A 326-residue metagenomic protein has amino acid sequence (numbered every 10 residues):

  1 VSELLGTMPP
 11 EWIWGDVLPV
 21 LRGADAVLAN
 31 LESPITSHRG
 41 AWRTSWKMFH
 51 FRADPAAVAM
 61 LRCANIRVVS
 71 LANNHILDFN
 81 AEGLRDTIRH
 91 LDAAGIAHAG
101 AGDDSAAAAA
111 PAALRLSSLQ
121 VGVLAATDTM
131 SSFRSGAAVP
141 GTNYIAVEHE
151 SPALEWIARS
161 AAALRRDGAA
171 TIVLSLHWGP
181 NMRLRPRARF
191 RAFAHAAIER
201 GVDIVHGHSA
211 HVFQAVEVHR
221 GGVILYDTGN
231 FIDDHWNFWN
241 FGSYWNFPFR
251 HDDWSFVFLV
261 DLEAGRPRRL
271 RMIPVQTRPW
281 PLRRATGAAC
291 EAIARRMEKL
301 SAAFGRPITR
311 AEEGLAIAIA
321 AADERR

Functional and structural regions predicted by a protein language model:
V1-R326: Acidic, metal/ion-coordinating pockets
